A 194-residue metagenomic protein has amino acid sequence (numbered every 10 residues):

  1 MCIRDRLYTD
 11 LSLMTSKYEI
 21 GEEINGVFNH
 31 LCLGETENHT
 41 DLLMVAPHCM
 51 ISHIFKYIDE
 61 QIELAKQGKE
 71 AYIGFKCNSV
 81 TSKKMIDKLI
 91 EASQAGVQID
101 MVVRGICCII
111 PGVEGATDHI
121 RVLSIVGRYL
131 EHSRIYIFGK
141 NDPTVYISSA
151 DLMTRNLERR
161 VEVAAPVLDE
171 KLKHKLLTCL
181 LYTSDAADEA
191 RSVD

Functional and structural regions predicted by a protein language model:
M1-D5, Y182-A190: Conserved small/polar residues in nucleotide/adenosyl-binding loops
R4-K83, S124: Active-site phosphate/pyrophosphate-binding segments
R4-L7, L11-Y18, V102-F138: HKD-type phospholipase D/PLD-like phosphodiesterase module
Y8, E70-Y72, Q98, T117-I120 (+3 more regions): Active-site lining segments that contact anionic ligands and/or coordinate catalytic metals
I20, V80-M85, C107-G112, Y129-H132 (+3 more regions): Flexible loop/turn segments at secondary-structure boundaries
C32, N38-F55, P143-S184, S192: Long, C-terminal catalytic modules of enzymes
A46, F75-N78, D100-R104, L123-I125 (+4 more regions): Generic beta-strand/beta-sheet core signal
Y57-R121: Primarily the HKD phosphodiesterase
